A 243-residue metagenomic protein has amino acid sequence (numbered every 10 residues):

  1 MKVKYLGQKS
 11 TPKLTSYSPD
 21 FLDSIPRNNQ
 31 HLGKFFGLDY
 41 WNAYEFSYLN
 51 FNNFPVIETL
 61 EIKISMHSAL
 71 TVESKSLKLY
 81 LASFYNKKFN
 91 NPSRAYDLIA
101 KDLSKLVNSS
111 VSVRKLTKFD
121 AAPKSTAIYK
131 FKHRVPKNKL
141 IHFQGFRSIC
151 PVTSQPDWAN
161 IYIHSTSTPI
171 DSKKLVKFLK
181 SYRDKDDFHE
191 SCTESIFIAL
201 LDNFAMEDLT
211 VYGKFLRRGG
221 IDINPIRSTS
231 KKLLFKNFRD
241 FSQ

Functional and structural regions predicted by a protein language model:
M1-Q243: N-terminal intrinsically disordered, cationic/polar leader segments that include organellar targeting peptides
